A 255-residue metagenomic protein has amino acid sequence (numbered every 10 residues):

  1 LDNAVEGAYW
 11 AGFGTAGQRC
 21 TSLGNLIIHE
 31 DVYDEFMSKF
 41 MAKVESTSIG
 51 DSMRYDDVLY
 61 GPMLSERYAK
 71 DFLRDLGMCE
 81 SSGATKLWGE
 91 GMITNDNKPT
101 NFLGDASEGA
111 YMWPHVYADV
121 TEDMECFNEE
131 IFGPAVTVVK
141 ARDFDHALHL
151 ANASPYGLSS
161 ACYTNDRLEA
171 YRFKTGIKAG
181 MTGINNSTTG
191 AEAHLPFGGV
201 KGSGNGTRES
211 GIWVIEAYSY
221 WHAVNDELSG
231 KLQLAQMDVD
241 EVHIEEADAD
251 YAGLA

Functional and structural regions predicted by a protein language model:
L1-T121, I184, Q233-L234, E241-L254: ALDH superfamily catalytic-core signature
T100-A255: Conserved C-terminal structural/oligomerization subdomain of aldehyde/semialdehyde dehydrogenase
